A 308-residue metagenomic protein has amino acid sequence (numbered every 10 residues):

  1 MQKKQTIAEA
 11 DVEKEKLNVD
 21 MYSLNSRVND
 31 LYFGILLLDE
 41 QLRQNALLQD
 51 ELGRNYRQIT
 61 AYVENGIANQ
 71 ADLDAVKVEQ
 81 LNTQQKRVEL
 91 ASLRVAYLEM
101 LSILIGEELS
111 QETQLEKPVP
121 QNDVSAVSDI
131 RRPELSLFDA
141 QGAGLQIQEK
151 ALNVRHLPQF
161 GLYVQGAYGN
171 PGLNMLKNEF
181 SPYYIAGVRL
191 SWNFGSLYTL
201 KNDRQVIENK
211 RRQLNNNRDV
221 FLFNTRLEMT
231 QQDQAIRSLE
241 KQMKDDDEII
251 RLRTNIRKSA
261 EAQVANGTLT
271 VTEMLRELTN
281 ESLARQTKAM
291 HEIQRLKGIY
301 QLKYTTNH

Functional and structural regions predicted by a protein language model:
M1-S23, D39, R155-Y184, S191-I207 (+1 more regions): Small/polar (Gly/Ser/Thr/Ala-rich) solvent-exposed segments that form structured loops/beta-strands/short helices used
Q2, D72, E134, D203 (+1 more regions): DHp/HisKA histidine-phosphotransfer helix
K4, S23-P133, A235, L239 (+1 more regions): Periplasmic alpha-helical coiled-coil/stalk elements that build and connect Gram-negative outer-membrane
E9, K16, L48-N55, Y97 (+4 more regions): Amphipathic, well-ordered alpha-helical segments in soluble domains
D20, L24-R43, A61, Y97 (+3 more regions): Amphipathic alpha-helical coiled-coil segments
Q85-V88, S92, L173, E179-F180 (+2 more regions): Outer-membrane beta-barrel domain signature
K117-P120, G169, D219: Outer-membrane beta-barrel proteins, especially TonB-dependent receptors
V124-G169: Acidic, glycine-rich loop-and-beta core segments that form the ion-binding/anion-interacting portion of active sites
